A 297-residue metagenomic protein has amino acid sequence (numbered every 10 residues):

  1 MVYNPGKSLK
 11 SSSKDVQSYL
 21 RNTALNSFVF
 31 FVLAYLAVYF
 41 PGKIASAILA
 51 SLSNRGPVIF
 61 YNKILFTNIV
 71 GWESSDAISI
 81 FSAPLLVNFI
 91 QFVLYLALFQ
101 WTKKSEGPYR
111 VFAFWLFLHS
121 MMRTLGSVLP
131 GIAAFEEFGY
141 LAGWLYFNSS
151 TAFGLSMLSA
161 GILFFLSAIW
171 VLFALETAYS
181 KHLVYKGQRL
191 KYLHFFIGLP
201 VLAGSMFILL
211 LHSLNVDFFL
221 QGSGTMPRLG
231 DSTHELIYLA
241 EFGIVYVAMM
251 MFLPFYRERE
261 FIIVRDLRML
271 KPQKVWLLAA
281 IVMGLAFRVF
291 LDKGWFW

Functional and structural regions predicted by a protein language model:
M1-W297: Hydrophobic transmembrane alpha-helices and their immediate loop junctions in multi-pass integral membrane proteins
